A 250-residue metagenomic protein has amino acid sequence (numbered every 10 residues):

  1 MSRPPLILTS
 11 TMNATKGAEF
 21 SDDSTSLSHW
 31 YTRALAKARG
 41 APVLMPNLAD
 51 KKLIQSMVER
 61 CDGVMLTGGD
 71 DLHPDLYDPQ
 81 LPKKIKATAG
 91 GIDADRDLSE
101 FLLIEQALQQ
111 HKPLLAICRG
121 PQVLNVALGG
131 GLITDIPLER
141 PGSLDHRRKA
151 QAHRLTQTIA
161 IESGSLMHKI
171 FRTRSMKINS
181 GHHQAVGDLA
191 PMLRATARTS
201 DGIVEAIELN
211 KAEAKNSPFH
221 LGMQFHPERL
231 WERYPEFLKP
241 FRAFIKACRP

Functional and structural regions predicted by a protein language model:
M1-L115, V126-I133, P137-I170, S175 (+3 more regions): N-terminal beta1-alpha1 cap of cysteine-dependent amidohydrolase-like domains
A116, P121: Glycine-rich beta-to-alpha active-site loop
N179: Extended polybasic, low-complexity segments that bind anionic RNA or targeting/receptor surfaces
P218: Short, positively charged patches
L221-Q224: Active-site-proximal beta-strand elements of phosphoester/diester hydrolases
